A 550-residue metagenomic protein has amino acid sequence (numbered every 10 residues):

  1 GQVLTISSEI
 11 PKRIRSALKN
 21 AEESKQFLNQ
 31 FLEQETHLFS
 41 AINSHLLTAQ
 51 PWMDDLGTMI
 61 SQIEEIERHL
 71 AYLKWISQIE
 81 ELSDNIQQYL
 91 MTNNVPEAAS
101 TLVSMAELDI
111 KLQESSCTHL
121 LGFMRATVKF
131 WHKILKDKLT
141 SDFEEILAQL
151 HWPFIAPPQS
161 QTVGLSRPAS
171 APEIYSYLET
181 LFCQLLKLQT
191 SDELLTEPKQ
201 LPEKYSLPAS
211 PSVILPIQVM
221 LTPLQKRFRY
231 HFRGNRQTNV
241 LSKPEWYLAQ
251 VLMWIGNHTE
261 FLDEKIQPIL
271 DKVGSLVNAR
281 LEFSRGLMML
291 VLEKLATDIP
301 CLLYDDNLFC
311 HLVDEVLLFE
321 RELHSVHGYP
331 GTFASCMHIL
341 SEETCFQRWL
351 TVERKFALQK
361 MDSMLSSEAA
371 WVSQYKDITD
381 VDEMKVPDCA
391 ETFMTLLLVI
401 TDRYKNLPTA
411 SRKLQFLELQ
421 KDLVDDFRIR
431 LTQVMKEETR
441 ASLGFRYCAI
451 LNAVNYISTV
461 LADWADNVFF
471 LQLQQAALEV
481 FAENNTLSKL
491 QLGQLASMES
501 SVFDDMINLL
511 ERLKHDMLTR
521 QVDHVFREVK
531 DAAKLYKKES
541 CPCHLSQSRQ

Functional and structural regions predicted by a protein language model:
S7, P11, S16, K25-F27 (+3 more regions): Extended, noncatalytic alpha-helical scaffold/tether regions
P208-P211, L215, K226, T238 (+4 more regions): Extended alpha-helical rod/solenoid/coiled-coil scaffold segments used as assembly/tethering elements in large
